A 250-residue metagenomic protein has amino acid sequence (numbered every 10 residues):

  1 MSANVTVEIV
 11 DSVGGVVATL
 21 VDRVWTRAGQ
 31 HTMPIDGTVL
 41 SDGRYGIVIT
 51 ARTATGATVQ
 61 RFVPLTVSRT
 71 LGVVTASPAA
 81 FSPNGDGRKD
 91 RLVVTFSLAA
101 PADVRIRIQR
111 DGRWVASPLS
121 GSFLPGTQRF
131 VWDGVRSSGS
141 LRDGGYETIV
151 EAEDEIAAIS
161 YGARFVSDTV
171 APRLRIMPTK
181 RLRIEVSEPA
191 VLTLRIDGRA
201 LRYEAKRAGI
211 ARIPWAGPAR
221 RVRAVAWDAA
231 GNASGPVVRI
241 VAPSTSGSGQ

Functional and structural regions predicted by a protein language model:
M1, A79-A100, I176-R183: Contiguous beta-strand segments within globular domains
M1-N4, S97-D103, E185-V191, A219: Short proline/glycine-enriched turn/loop motifs at strand-loop junctions of beta-rich domains
T6-V10, R105-Q109, W114, T193-R195: Beta-strand signatures of extracellular beta-sandwich domains
S12-G15, Y45, R110-V115, Y146: Short, glycine-anchored, charge-dense loop/turn motifs used at functional sites
V16-S41, W114-L141, L201-R220: Glycine-centered tight-turn motifs at strand-turn-strand junctions
G43, A80-R91, G134-S140, G144 (+1 more regions): Acidic, glycine-anchored loop motifs typical of Ca2+
I49-A51, V150-A152, A226: Conserved structural position at the C-terminal beta-strand of extracellular beta-sandwich adhesion modules
T55-V73, D154-R175, D228, V238-Q250: Flexible, low-complexity linkers/stalks enriched in Thr/Pro that connect modular domains
